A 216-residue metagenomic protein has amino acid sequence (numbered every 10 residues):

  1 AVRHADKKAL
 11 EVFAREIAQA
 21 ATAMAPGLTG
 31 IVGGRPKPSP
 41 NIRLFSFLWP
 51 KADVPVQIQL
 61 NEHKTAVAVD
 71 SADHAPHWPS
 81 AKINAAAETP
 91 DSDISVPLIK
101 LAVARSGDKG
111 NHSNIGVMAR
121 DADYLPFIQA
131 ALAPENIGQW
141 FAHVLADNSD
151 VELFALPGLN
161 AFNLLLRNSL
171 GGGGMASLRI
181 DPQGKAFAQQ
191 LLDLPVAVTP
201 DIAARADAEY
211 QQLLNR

Functional and structural regions predicted by a protein language model:
A1-T89, S95, K109, M118 (+5 more regions): C-terminal non-catalytic interaction/assembly regions of soluble proteins
P40-L44, A188, N215: Short amphipathic alpha-helical patches
P97-L101: Phosphate-interacting basic helix/loop segments used at nucleotide- and nucleic-acid interfaces
V103-R105: Short beta-strand/turn micro-motifs at beta-sheet edges
N111-S113: Low-complexity, serine/threonine/proline/glycine-rich extracellular segments that form mucin-like
S149-L214: Helix-rich interaction surfaces within compact, conserved domain-sized segments that mediate assembly or partner
